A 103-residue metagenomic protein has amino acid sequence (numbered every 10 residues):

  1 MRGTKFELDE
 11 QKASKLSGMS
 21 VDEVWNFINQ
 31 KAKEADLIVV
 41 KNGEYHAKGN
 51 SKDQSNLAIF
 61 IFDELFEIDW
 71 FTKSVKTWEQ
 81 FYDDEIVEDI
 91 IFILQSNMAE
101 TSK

Functional and structural regions predicted by a protein language model:
R2-L8, A13-K103: Basic nucleic-acid-binding interfaces
